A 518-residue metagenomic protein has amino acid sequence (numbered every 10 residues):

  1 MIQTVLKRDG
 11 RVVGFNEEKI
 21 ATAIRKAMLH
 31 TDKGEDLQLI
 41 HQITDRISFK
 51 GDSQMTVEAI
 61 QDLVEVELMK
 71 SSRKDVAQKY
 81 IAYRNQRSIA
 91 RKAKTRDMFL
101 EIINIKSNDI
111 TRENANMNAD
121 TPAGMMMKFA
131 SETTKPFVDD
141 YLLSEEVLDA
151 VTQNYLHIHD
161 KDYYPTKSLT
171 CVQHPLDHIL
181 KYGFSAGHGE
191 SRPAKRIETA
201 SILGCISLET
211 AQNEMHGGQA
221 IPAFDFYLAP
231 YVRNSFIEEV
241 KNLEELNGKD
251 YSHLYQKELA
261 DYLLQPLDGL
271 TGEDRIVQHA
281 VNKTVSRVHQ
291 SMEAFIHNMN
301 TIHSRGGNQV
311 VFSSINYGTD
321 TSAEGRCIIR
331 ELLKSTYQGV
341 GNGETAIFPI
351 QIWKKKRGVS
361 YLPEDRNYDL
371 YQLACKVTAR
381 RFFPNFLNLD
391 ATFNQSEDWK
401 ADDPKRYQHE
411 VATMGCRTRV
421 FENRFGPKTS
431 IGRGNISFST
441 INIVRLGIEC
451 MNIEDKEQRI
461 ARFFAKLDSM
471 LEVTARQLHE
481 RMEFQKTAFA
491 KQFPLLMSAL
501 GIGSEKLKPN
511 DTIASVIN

Functional and structural regions predicted by a protein language model:
M1-I105, D109, P509: Charged, amphipathic alpha-helical regulatory modules used for macromolecular assembly or allosteric control
I89-A90, R96-S515: Conserved catalytic cores of very large enzyme subunits
